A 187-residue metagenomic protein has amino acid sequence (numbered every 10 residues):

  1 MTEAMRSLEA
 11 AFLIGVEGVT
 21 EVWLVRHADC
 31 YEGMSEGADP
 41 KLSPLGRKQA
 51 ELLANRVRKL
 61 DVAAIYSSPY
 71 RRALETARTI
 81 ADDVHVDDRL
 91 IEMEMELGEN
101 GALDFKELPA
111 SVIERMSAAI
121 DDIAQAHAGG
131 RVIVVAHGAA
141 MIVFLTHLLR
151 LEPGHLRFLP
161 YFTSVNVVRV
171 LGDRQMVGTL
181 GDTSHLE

Functional and structural regions predicted by a protein language model:
T2-V84, L108: Active-site-proximal alpha-helix that buttresses catalytic centers in soluble enzyme cores
V22, D122, A128-A139: Generic beta-sheet signal
C30, A140-M141: Short active-site segment of divalent metal-dependent hydrolases/proteases that encodes the spacing between
A38-P44, R78-D122, G178-L180: Phosphate-handling substructures
E51-R58, I113, S117-Q125: Generic structural signal for well-ordered alpha-helical scaffold segments
S67-S68, E114, V135-A136: Short beta-strand scaffold positions
T79, V143-H147: Active-site signature of alpha/beta-hydrolase-fold catalytic machinery across serine- and Asp/Cys-nucleophile hydrolases
E152-M176, L186: Domain-level recognition of soluble alpha/beta enzyme cores, biased toward histidine phosphatases/phosphomutases
